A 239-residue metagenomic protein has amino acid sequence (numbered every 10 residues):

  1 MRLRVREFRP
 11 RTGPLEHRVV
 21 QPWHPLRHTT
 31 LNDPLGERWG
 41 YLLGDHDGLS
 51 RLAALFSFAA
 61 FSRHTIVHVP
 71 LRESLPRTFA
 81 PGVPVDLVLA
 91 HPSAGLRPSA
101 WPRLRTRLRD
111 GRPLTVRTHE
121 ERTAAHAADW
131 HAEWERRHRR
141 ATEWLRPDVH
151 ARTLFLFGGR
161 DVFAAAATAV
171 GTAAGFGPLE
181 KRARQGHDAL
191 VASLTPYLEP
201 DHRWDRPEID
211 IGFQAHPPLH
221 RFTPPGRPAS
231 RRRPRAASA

Functional and structural regions predicted by a protein language model:
M1-A239: Positively charged, low-complexity terminal tracts and the immediately adjacent first secondary-structure elements
